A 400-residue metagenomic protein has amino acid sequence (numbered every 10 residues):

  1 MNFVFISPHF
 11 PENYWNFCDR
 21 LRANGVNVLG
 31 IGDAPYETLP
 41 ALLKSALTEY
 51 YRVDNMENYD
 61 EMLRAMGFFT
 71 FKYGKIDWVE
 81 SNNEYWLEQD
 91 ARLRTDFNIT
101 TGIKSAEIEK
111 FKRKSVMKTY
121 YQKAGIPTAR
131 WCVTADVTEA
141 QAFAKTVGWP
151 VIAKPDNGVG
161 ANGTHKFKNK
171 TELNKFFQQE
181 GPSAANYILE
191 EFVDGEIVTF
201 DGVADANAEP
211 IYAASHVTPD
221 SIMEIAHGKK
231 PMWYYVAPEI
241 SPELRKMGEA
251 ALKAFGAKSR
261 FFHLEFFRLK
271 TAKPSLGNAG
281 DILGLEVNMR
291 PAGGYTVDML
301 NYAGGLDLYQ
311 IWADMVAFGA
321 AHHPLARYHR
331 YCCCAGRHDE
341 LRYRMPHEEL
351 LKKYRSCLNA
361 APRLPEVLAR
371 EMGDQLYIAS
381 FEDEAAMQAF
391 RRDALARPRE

Functional and structural regions predicted by a protein language model:
M1-A106, T138, A321, D383-R399: ATP-binding N-terminal substructure of ATP-dependent carboxylate-amine bond-forming enzymes
F69-I76, K145-V147, P182-S183: Glycine-rich phosphate-binding loop signature in dinucleotide/nucleotide-binding domains
R94-G163: A conserved helix-loop-beta module that forms one wall/lid of the active-site cleft in ATP-utilizing catalytic domains
Y121, A144-K166, A184-D201, A213-V217 (+2 more regions): ATP-grasp fold ATP-binding core
P127-R130, P150-A153, T164-T199, S221-W233 (+3 more regions): Conserved ATP-binding module of the ATP-grasp superfamily
D136, F167-T171, P346, D383: Alpha-helix N-cap recognition
E191-A257, F261, R268, A272 (+4 more regions): ATP-dependent carboxylate/phosphate-activation module, predominantly the ATP-grasp catalytic core and closely related
A313-E400: Peripheral (often C-terminal) accessory segments that flank ATP-dependent C-N-forming ligase machineries
